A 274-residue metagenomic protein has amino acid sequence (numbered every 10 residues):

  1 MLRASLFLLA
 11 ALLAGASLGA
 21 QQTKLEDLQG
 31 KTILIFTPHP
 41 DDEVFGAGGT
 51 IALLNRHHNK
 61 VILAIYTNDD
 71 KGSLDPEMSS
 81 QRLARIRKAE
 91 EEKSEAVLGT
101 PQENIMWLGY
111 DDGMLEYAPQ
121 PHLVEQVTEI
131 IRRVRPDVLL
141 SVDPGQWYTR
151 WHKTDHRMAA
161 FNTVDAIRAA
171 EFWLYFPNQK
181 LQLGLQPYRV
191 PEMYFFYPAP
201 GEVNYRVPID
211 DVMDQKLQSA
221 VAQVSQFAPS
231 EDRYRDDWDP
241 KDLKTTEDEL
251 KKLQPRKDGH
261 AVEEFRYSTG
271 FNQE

Functional and structural regions predicted by a protein language model:
S5-G15: Bacterial N-terminal signal peptides
G19-V134: Active-site rim/loop-helix segments in enzyme catalytic domains that contact anionic ligands
A20-F36, P119-E274: Metal-dependent de-N-acetylase/amidase catalytic core
